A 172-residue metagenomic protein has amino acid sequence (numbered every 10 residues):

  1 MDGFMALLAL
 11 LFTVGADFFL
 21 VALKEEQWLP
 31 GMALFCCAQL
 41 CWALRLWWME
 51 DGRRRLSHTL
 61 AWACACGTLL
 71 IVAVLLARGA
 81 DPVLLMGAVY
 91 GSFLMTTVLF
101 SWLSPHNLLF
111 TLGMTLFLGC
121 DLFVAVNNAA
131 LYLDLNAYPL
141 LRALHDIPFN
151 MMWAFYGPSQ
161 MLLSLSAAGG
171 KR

Functional and structural regions predicted by a protein language model:
M1-R172: Polytopic alpha-helical membrane-helix bundles and their juxtamembrane interface segments in multi-pass membrane
